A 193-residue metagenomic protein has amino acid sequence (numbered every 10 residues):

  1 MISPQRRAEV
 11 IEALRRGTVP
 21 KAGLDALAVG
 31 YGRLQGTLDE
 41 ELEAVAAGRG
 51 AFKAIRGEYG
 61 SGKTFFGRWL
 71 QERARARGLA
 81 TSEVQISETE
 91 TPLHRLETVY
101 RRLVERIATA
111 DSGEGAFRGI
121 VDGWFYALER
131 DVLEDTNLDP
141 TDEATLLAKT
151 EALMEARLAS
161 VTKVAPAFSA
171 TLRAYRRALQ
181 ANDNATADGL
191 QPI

Functional and structural regions predicted by a protein language model:
M1-A51: A short, basic N-terminal segment
I55: Hydrophobic anchor at the beta1->P-loop junction of P-loop NTPases
E58: P-loop (Walker A) phosphate-binding loop of NTP-binding proteins
S61, F65-I193: P-loop NTPase nucleotide-binding core
